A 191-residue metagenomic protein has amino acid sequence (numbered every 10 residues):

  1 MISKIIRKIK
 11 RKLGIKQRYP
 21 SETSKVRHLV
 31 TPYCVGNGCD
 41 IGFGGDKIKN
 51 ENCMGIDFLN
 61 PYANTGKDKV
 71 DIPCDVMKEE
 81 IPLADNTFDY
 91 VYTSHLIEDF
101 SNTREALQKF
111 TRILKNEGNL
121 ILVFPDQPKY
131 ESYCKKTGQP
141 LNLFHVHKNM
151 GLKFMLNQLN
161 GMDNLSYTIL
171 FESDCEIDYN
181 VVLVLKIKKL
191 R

Functional and structural regions predicted by a protein language model:
M1-P32: Membrane-proximal basic amphipathic "stem/tether" segments
R7-G14, D46-I48, Q139-N142: Short low-complexity stretches enriched in small and charged residues
K10, G14-Y19, I97, T111 (+1 more regions): Non-transmembrane alpha-helical segments in soluble domains of secreted/periplasmic/extracellular proteins
Q17, F88-Y90, L165: Intrinsically disordered, low-complexity segments enriched in small/polar residues
Q17, L29, V70, E79 (+3 more regions): Short N-terminal micro-motifs specific to bacterial/archaeal maturation and metal-cluster initiation sites
P32-K129, L183-L185: Conserved SAM-binding loop
P32-Y33, S101-T111, N119-R191: S-adenosyl-L-methionine-dependent methyltransferase catalytic module, highlighting the catalytic core
